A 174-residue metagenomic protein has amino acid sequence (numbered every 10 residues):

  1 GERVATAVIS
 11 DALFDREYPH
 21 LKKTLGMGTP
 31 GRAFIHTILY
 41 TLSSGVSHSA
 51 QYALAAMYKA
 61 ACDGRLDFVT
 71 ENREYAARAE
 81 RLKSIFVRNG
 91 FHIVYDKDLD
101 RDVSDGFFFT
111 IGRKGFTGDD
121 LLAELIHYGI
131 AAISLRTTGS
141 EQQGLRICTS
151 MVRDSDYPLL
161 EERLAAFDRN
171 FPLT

Functional and structural regions predicted by a protein language model:
G1-N72: Conserved core segment of the aminotransferase class I/II
T6, A55-Y58, K83, V87 (+3 more regions): Non-transmembrane alpha-helical segments in soluble domains of secreted/periplasmic/extracellular proteins
I9, I111-G115, T149-M151: Short beta-strand-to-loop capping motifs
H48-Q51, A55, F68-V87, I93-G112: Conserved glycine-rich beta-strand-loop-beta hairpin in the small C-terminal domain of fold type I
F107, R113-F116, L121, G129-A131: C-terminal, well-structured subdomains that either form a transmembrane helix-short loop-helix hairpin in multi-pass
A123-T174: PLP-dependent enzyme catalytic core of the Aspartate aminotransferase-like
